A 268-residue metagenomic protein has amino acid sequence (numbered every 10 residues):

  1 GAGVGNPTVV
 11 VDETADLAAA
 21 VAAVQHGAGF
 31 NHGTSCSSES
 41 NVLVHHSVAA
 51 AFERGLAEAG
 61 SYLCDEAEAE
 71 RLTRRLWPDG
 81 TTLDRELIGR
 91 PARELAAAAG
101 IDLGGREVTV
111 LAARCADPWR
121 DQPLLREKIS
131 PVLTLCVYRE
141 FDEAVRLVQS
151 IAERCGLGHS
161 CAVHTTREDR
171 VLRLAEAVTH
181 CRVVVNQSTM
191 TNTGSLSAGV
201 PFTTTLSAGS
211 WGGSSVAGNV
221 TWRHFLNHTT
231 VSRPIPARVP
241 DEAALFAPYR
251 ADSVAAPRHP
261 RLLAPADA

Functional and structural regions predicted by a protein language model:
G1-G3, N31-S37, D102-G105, L125-K128 (+3 more regions): Solvent-exposed alpha-helices and their adjacent loops that cap or buttress functional pockets in soluble metabolic
G1-W119: ALDH superfamily catalytic-core signature
N6-V10, S130, S207-G213: Short beta-alpha connecting loops at secondary-structure transitions that line or flank enzyme active sites
E13, V137-E140, V148, V163-T165 (+1 more regions): Active-site proximal loops enriched in glycine and acidic residues that flank catalytic Cys/His/Asp and coordinate
S35, Y62-R106, A113, H164-A268: C-terminal segments
N41-V44, I129-E140, G158-H164: Short, well-ordered beta-strand elements within core beta-sheets of diverse protein domains
R54-G60, L147-S150, A175-V178: Short amphipathic alpha-helices in soluble, non-transmembrane regions that often serve as interface/regulatory elements
I151, C155-G158, R170: Terminal or standalone catalytic/regulatory effector modules within metabolic enzymes and repeat proteins
